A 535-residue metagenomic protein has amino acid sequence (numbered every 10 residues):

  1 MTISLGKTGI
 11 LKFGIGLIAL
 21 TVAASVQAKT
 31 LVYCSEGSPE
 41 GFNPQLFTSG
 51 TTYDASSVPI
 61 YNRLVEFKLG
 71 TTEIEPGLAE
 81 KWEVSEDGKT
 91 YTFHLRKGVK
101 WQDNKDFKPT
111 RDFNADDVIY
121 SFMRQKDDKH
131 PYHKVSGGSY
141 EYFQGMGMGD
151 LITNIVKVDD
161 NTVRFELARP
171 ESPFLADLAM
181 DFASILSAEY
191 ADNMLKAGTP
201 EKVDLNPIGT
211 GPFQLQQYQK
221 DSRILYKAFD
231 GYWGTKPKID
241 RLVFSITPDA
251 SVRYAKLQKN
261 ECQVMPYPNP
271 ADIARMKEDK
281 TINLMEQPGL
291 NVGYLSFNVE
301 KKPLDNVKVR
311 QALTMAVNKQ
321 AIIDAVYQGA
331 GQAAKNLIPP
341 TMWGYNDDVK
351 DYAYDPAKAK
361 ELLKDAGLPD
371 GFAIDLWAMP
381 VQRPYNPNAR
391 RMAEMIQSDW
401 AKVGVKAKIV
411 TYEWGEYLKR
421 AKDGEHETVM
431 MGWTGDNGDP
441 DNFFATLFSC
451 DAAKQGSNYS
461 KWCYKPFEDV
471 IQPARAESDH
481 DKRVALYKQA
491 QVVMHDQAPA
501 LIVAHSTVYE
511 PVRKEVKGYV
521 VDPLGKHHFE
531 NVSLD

Functional and structural regions predicted by a protein language model:
T2, D127, P131-A191: Surface-exposed binding/hinge segments that line and control ligand-binding clefts or catalytic entry sites
T30-L31, S35, A55, S172 (+6 more regions): Detector for C-terminal structural segments
C34-E86, M123, I208-T210: N-terminal lobe/hinge region of extracytoplasmic solute-binding protein
S38-D54, L78-A79, K105-K108, S172-S184 (+3 more regions): A structural "hinge/loop" feature
E80-P131, R164, P303: Aromatic- and charge-enriched surface segment that lines or borders ligand/interaction sites
E201-D204, F229-R275, E286, A393: Ligand-site clamp/hinge motif
F213, A333-A366, R383-R391: Structural transition elements
K227-D230, Q287-A312, A316: A bilobed periplasmic-binding-protein/Venus flytrap-type ligand-binding module shared by bacterial periplasmic
